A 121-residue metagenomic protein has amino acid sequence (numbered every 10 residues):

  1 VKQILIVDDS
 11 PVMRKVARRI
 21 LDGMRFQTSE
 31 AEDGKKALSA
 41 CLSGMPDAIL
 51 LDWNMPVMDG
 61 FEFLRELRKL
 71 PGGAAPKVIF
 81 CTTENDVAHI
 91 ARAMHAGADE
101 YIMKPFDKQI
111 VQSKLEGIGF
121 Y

Functional and structural regions predicted by a protein language model:
K15-G23: Charged docking surfaces used in two-component/phosphorelay signaling
R25-E32, A40: Short hydrophobic/Thr-rich beta-strand motif most characteristic of the beta2 strand and flanking loop of CheY-like
D33-K36, D59-R65: Acidic catalytic/metal-coordinating carboxylates
G44-L50: Active-site beta3 strand of CheY-like receiver
M55: Receiver (REC) domain active-site loop signature in two-component systems and cognate sites in sensor histidine kinases
E62, N85-E100, S113: Alpha4 helix (beta4-alpha4-beta5 surface) of REC/receiver domains from two-component response regulators
F106-L115: C-terminal output helix
